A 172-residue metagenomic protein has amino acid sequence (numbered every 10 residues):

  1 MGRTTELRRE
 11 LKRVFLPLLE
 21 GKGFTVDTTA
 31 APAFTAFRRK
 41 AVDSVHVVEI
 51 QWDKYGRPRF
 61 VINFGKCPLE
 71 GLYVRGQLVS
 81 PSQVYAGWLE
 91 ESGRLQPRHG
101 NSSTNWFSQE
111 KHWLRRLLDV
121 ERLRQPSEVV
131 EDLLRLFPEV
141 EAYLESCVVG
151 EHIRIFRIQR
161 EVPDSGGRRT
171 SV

Functional and structural regions predicted by a protein language model:
M1-L16, V26-V172: Intrinsically disordered, low-complexity regulatory regions enriched in serine/threonine/proline and acidic residues
L19: Acidic, metal-coordinating catalytic segment for phosphate/diphosphate chemistry, firing primarily on the Nudix
